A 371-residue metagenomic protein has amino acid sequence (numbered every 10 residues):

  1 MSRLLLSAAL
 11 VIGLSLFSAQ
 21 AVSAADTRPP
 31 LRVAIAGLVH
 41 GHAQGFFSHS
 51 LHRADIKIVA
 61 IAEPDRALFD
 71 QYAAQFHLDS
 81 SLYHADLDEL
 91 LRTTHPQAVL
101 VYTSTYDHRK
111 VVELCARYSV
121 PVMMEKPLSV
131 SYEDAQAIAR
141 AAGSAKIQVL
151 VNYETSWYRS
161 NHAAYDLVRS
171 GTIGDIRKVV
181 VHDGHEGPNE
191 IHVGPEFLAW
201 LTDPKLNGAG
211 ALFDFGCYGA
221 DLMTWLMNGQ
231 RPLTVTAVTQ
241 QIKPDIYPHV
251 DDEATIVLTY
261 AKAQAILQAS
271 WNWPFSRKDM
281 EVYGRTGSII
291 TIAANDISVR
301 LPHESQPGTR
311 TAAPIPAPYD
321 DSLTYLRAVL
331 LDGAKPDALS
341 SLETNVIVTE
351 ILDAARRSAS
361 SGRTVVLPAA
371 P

Functional and structural regions predicted by a protein language model:
S7-S18: Bacterial N-terminal signal peptides
S23-H77: N-terminal Rossmann-like dinucleotide-binding module
D26-T27, A98-L100, A328-P371: C-terminal helix-rich "cap/oligomerization" subdomain common to oxidoreductases
P29, S156-I246, G362: Predominantly a Rossmann-like dinucleotide-binding segment in NAD(P)-dependent oxidoreductases
I35, M124, V149-V151, T291: Hydrophobic residues in well-ordered beta-strands that form the structural core
D65, F76-A141: Beta-loop-alpha module in the N-terminal Rossmann-like domain of NAD(P)-dependent dehydrogenases, especially those
A137-T155, R177: Rossmann-fold dehydrogenase core element
G219-D296, L323-K335, D353, P371: Contiguous beta-strand/loop segments that form the cofactor/metal-binding neighborhood of enzyme cores
